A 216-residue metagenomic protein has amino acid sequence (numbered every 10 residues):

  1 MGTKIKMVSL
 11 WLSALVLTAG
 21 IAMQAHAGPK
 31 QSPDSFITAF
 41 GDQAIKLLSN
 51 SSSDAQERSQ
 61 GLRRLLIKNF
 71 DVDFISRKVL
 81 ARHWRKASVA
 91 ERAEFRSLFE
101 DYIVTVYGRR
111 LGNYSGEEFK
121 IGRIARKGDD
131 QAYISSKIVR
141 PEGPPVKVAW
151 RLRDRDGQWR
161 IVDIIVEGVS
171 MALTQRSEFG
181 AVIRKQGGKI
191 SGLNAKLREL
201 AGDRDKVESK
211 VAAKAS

Functional and structural regions predicted by a protein language model:
G2-L12: Bacterial N-terminal signal peptides that target proteins for export
W11-G20: Bacterial N-terminal signal peptides
I21-A27: Sec/Tat signal peptide C-region and signal peptidase I cleavage site
P29-Y107: Early exported N-terminus immediately downstream of N-terminal targeting peptides
W84, D101-Y102, R126-K127, R140 (+1 more regions): Solvent-exposed loop/turn segments at secondary-structure junctions within structured extracellular/periplasmic domains
V104-V146, K196, L200-S216: Surface-exposed, charged secondary-structure patches
P145-L173: Short beta-strand edge/turn micro-motifs at domain boundaries
V166-S216: Low-complexity, intrinsically disordered terminal/linker segments enriched in charged and Gly/Pro repeats
